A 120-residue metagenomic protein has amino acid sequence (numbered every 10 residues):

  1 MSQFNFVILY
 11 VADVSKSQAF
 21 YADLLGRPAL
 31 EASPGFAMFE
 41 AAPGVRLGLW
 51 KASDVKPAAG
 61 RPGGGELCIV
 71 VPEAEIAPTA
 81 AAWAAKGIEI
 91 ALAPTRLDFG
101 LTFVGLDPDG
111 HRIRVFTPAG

Functional and structural regions predicted by a protein language model:
M1-N5, R27-P72, A77-L106, T117-G120: Vicinal oxygen chelate
D13, D107-D109: Acidic active-site catalytic centers that drive phospho-/nucleotidyl reactions and related ester hydrolyses
D13-P28: Amphipathic alpha-helical segments
S17-Y21, W83, G110: Conserved active-site tyrosine of GNAT-family acetyltransferases
